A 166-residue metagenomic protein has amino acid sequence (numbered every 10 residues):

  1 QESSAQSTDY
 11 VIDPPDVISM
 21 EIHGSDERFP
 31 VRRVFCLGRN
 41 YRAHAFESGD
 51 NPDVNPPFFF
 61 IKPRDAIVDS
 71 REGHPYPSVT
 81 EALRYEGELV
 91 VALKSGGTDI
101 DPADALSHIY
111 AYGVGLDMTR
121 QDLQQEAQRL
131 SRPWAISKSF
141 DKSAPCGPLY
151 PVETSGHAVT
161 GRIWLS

Functional and structural regions predicted by a protein language model:
S4-S166: Catalytic-core "active-site belt" of small-molecule-metabolizing enzymes, emphasizing His/Asp/Glu-rich regions
